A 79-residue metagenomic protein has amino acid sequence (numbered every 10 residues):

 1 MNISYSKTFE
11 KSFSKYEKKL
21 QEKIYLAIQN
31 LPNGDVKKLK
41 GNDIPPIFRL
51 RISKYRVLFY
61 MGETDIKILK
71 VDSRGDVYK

Functional and structural regions predicted by a protein language model:
N2-K7, K19-E22, I52-Y55, Y60-K79: Enriched for short, Lys/Arg-rich terminal
N2-N30, D35: N-terminal non-globular leader segments, chiefly Sec-dependent signal peptides
E10, N33, P46, V71-D72: A generic, residue-level signal for flexible/boundary positions that often mark functional hotspots
L26-L50: A short, surface-exposed loop/turn module that caps and links secondary-structure elements
